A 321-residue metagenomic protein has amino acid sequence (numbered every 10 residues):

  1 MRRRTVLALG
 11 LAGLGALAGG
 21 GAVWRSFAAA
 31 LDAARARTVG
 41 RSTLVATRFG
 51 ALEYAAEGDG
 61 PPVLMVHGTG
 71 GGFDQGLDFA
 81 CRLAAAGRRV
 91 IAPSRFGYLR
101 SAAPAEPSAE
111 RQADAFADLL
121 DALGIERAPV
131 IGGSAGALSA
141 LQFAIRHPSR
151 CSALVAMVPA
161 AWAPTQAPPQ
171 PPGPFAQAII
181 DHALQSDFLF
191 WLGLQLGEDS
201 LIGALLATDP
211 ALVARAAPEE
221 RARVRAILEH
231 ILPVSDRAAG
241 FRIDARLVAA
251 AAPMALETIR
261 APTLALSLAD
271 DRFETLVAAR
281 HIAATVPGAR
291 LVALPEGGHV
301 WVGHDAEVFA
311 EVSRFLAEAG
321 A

Functional and structural regions predicted by a protein language model:
G58-R100: Conserved HGGG/HGGXW glycine-rich cap/lid loop of the alpha/beta-hydrolase fold
A113-A128: Conserved acidic catalytic loop of the alpha/beta-hydrolase fold
P129-I131, A135-T165: Conserved hydrolase catalytic core segment
L154-Q185: Flexible "cap/lid" loop of the alpha/beta hydrolase fold
P174-M254: Alpha/beta-hydrolase
I259, A265-S267: Short beta-strand/loop motif that positions the catalytic acidic residue of the alpha/beta-hydrolase fold
R272-A278: Conserved alpha/beta-hydrolase "acid-adjacent" motif
A289-A321: Catalytic active-site module of serine/aspartate enzymes centered on a nucleophile-bearing elbow/loop
